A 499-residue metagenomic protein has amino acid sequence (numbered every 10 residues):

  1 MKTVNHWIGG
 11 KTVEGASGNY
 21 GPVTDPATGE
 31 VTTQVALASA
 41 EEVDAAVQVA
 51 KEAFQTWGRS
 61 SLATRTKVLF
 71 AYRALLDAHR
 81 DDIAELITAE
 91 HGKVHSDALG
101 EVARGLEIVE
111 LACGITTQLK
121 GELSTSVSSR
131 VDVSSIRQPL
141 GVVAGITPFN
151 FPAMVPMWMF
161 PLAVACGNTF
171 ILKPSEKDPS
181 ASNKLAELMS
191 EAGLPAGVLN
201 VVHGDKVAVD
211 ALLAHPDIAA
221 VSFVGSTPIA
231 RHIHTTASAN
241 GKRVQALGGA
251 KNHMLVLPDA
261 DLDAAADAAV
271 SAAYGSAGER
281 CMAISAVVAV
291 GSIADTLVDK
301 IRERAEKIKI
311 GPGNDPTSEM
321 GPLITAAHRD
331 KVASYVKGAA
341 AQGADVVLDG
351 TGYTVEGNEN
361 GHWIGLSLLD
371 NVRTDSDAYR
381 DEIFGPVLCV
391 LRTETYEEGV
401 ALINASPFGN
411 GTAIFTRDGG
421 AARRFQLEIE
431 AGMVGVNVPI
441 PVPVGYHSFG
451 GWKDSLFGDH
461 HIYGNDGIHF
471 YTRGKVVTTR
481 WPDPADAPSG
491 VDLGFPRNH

Functional and structural regions predicted by a protein language model:
M1-A27: Hydrophobic face of amphipathic alpha-helices that form TPR/SEL1-like repeat modules and related alpha-solenoid
P22, A36, G58, H91 (+5 more regions): A structural signal for short, well-ordered beta-strand elements
T28-Q34, I218, L255, K309 (+2 more regions): Conserved C-terminal structural/oligomerization subdomain of aldehyde/semialdehyde dehydrogenase
G29, R65, I87, V109 (+9 more regions): Residue-level signal for inorganic ion chemistry
T32-L119, R130: Glycine-rich loop-to-alpha-helix module at the N-terminal edge of alpha/beta enzyme cores
E52-R59, A74-D81, G92, G114-Q118 (+10 more regions): Generic secondary-structure signature for well-ordered alpha-helical cores
L111, G121-A264, T393: Rossmann-like NAD(P) dinucleotide-binding subdomain of oxidoreductase/dehydrogenase enzymes
P228-R373, V436, D486-A487, D492-H499: ALDH superfamily catalytic-core signature
